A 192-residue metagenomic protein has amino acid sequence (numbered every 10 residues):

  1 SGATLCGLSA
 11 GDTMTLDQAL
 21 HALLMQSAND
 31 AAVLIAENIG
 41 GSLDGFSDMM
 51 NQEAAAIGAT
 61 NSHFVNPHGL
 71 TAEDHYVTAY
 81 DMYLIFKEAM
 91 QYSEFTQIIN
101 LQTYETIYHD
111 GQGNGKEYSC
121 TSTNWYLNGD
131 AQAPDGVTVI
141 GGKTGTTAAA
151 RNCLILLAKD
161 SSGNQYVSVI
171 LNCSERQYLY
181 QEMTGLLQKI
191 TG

Functional and structural regions predicted by a protein language model:
S1-V33, N114-Q132: Conserved catalytic neighborhood of penicillin-recognizing serine enzymes
A19, L23-G40, F46, M50 (+1 more regions): Alpha-helical scaffold elements that line and support the substrate/ligand-binding pocket of soluble hydrolases
G41-G192: Penicillin-recognizing serine hydrolase domain
